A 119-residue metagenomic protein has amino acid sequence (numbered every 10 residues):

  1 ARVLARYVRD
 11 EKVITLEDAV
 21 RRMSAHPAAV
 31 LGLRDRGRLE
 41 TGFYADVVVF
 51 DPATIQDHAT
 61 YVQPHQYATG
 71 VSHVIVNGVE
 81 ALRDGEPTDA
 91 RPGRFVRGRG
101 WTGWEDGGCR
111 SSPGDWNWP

Functional and structural regions predicted by a protein language model:
A1-P119: Active-site microenvironment of metallo-dependent hydrolases
